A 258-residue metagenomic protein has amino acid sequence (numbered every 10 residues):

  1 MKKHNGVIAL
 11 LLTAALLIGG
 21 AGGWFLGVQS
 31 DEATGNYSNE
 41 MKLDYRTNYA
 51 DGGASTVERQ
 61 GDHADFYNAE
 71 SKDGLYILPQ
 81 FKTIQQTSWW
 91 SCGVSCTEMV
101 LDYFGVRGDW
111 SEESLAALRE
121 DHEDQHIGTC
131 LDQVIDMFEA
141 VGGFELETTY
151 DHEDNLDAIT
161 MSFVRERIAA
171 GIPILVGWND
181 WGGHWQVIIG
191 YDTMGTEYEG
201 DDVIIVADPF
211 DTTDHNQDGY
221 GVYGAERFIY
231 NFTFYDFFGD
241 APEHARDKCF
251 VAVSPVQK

Functional and structural regions predicted by a protein language model:
M1-A15: N-terminal Sec-pathway targeting helices
I18-Y37: Sec-dependent signal peptide cleavage junction
G35-R46, E70, Y191-K258: Noncatalytic regulatory segments and standalone regulatory/sensor domains
G35-T83: N-terminal low-complexity, Pro/Thr/Ser-rich intrinsically disordered segments that act as propeptides or flexible
D62-E123: Active-site nucleophile-adjacent alpha helix/oxyanion-hole segment immediately C-terminal to the catalytic cysteine
S88, G93-V100, C130-M137, T160 (+3 more regions): Stable alpha-helical elements in mature extracytoplasmic
M99-R107, M137-V141, E166-A170, M194 (+1 more regions): Structured segments of extracytoplasmic/periplasmic soluble domains in secreted or envelope-associated proteins
E153-D208: Active-site-adjacent substructure of cysteine-protease-like catalytic cores
